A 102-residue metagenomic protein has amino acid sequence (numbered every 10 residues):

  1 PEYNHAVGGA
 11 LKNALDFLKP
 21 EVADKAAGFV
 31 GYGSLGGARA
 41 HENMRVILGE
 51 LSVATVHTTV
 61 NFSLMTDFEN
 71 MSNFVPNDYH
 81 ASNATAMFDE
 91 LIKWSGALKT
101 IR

Functional and structural regions predicted by a protein language model:
P1-S52: Helix-loop-strand module that forms the ligand-binding subsite of alpha/beta enzymes
A54-R102: Glycine-rich phosphate/pyrophosphate-binding loop and the adjoining helix
